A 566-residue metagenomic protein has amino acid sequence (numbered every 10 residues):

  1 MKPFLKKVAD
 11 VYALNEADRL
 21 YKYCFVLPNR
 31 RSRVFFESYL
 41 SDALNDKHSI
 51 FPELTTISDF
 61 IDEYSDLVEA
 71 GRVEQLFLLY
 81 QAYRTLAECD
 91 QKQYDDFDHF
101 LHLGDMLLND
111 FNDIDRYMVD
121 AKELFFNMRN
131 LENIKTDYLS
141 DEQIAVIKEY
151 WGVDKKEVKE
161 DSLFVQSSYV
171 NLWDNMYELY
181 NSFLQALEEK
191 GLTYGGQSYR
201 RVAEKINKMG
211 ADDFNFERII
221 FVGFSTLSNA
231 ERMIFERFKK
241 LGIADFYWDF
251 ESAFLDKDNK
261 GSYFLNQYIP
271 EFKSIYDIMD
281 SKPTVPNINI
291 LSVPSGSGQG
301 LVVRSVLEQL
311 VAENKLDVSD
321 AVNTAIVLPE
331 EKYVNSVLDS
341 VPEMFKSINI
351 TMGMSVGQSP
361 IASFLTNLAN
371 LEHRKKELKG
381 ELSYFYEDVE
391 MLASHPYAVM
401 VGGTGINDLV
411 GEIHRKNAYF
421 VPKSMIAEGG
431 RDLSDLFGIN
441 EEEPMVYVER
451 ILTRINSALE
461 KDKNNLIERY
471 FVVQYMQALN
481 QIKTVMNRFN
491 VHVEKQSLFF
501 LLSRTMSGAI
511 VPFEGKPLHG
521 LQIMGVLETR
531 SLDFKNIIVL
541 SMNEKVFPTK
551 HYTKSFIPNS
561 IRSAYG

Functional and structural regions predicted by a protein language model:
M1-I61, S65-G71, I219, F235-E236 (+1 more regions): Anion-coordinating catalytic cores for phosphoryl-, nucleotidyl-, and glycosidic chemistry
M1-L5, M209-D212, K240: Short, Lys/Arg-enriched, disordered terminal segments
R30-D213, N229, D408: Basic/charged alpha-beta structural segments of nucleotide/phosphate-handling enzymes
K159-Q185, D258-V285: Short, compositionally biased "basic patch" segments
N171, D212, R218-P270: Extended, H/D-rich, highly charged conserved domains that either
E189-L192, A244, S347: Residue-level detector of anion-binding/catalytic polar loops
K190, L241, T529: Residue-level signal for short amphipathic helical patches enriched in basic/charged and nearby hydrophobic residues
